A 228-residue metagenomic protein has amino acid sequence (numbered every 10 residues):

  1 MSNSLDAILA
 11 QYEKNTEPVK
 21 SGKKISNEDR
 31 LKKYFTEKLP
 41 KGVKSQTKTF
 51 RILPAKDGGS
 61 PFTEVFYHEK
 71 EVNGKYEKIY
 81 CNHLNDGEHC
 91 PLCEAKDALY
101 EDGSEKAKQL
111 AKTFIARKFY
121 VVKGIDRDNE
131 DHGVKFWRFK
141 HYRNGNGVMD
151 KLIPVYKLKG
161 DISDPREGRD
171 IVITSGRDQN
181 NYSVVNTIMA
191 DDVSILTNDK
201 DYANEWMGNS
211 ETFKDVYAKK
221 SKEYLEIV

Functional and structural regions predicted by a protein language model:
S2-D161, K214, K222-E223: OB-fold ssDNA-binding interfaces and closely related basic DNA-contact patches used across DNA replication/repair
R127-V228: Compact mixed alphabeta submodule
